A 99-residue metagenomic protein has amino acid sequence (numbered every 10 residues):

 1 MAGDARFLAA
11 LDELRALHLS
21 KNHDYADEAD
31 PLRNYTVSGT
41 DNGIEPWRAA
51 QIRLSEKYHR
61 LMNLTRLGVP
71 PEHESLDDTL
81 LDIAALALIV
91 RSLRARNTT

Functional and structural regions predicted by a protein language model:
M1-T99: Intrinsically disordered, low-complexity regulatory regions that flank transcription factor DNA-binding cores
